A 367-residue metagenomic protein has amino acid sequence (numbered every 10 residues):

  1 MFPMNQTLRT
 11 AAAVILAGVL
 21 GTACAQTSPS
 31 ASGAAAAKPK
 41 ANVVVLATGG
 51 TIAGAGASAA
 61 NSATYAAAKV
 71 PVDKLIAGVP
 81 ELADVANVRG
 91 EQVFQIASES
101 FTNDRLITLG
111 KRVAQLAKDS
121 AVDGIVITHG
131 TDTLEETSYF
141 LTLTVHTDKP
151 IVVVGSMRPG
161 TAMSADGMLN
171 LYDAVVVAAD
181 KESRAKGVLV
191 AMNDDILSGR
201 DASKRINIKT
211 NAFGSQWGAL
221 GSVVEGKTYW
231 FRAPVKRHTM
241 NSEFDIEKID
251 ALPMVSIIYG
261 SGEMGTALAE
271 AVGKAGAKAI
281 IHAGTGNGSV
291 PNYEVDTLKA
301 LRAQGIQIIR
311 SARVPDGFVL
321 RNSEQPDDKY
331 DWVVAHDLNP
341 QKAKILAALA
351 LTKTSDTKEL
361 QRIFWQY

Functional and structural regions predicted by a protein language model:
F2-A12: Bacterial N-terminal signal peptides that target proteins for export
A11-T22: Bacterial N-terminal signal peptides
Q26-Q115, D296: ATP/NTP phosphate-donor binding region
K40, L46, P71-L82, S198-H282 (+1 more regions): Accessory alpha-helical/coil subdomains and C-terminal extensions that flank or cap enzyme catalytic cores
I127-K149, V290-K299: Short Gly/Thr/Asp-enriched flexible loops that form oxyanion-binding sites at enzyme active sites
S138-L169, V175-A179, A303-A312: Short, acidic/small-residue loops that bind anionic groups at enzyme active sites
V154-E225: Internal gly/pro-rich beta-alpha loop/helix module that stabilizes soluble enzyme cofactors or their anionic handles
N287-Y367: C-terminal non-catalytic interaction/assembly regions of soluble proteins
